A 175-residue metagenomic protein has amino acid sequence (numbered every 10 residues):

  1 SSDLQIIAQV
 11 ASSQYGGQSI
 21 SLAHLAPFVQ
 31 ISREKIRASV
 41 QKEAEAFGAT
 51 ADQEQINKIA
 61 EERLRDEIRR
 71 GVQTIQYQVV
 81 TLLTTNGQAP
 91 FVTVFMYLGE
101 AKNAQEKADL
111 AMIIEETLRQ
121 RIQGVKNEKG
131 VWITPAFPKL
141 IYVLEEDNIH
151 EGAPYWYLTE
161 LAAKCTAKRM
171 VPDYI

Functional and structural regions predicted by a protein language model:
S2-I175: Conserved catalytic cores of very large enzyme subunits
